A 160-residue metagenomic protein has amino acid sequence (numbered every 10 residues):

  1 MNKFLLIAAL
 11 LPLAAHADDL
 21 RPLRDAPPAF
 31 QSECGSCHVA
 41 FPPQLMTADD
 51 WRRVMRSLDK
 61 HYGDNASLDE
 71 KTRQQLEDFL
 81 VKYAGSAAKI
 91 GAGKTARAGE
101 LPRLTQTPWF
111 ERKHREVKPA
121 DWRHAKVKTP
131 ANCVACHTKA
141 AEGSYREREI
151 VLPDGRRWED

Functional and structural regions predicted by a protein language model:
M1, A17-D18: Intrinsic-disorder/low-complexity regions
M1-I7: Sec-dependent signal peptide recognition, specifically the positively charged N-region followed immediately by
A8-A17: Hydrophobic h-region of N-terminal signal peptides that target proteins for export in Gram-negative bacteria
D18-Q75, A84-A87, G93-D160: Sequence context surrounding c-type heme c attachment/ligation sites in exported
